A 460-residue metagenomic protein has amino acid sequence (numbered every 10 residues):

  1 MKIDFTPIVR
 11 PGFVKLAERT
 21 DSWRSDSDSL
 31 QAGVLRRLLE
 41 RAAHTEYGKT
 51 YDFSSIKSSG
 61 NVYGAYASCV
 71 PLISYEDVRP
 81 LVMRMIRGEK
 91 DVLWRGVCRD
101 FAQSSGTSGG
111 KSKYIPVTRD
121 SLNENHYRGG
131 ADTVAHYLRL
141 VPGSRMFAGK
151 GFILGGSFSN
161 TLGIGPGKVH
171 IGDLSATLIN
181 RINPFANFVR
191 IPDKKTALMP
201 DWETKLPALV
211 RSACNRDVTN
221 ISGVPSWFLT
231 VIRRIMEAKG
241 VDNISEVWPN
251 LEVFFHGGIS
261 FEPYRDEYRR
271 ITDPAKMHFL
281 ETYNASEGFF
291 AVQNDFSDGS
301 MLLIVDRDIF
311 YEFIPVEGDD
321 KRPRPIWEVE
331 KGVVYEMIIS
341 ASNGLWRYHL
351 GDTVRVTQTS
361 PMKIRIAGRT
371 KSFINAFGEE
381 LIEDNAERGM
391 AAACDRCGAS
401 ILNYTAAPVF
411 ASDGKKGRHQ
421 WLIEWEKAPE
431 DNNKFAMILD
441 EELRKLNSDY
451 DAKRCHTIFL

Functional and structural regions predicted by a protein language model:
M1-S54, Y66, R84, G88 (+2 more regions): Active-site glycine/GP-rich loop and adjacent strand/helix microenvironment that borders small-molecule binding pockets
S29, G33-F101, K113-V117, E124 (+2 more regions): Active-site diphosphate/adenylate-binding microenvironment
G60, G156-N160, S226-W227, F410-S412: Short, internal active-site loops enriched in acidic
F101-S108: Conserved helicase ATPase motor motifs in RecA-like P-loop NTPase domains
G110-I115, F373-A376: Short small-residue beta-strand/loop micro-motif enriched in glycine and branched aliphatics
Y114-P116, D120-H126, F255, H278 (+1 more regions): Long, hydrophobic, well-ordered secondary-structure blocks that form the structural core and pocket-lining surfaces
H136-P184, T196: Conserved AMP-binding loop of ANL adenylate-forming enzymes
